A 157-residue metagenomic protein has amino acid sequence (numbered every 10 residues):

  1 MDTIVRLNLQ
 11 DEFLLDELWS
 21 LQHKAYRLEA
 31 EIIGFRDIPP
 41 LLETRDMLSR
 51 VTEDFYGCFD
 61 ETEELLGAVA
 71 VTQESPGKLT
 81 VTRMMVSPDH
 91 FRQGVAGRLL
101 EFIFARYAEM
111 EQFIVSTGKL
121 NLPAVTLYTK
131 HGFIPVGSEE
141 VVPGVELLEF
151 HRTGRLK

Functional and structural regions predicted by a protein language model:
D2-S20: A short beta-loop-alpha structural element at the N-terminal edge of CoA-dependent acyl/N-acetyltransferase catalytic
L9, H23-D46: Conserved GNAT-fold acetyl-CoA-binding loop/helix
R45-G57, T80: A short helix-loop-beta-strand connector motif used in the catalytic cores of GNAT acetyltransferases and, in some
G57, E64-Q73, T80-M85: Conserved beta-strand in the GNAT
Q73-M84, F91, E109-M110, G144: A conserved beta-turn-beta hairpin within the catalytic core of GNAT-like acetyltransferases that forms part
V86, R92-A105, T126, K130: Conserved acetyl-CoA-binding loop-helix of GNAT-fold acetyltransferases
F91, V115-V125, V141-V145: Conserved beta-strand-loop-alpha-helix junction that forms the acyl-donor binding cleft
A108, T129-S138: Conserved acetyl-CoA-binding loop of GNAT-fold acetyltransferases
